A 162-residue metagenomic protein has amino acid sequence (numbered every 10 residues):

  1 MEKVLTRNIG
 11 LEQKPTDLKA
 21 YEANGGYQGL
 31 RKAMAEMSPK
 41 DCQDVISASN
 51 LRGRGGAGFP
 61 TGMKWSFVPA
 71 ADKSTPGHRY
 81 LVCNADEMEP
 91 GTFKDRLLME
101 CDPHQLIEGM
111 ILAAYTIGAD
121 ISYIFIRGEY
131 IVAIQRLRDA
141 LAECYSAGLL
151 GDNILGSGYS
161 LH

Functional and structural regions predicted by a protein language model:
M1-H162: Feature of Fe-S/electron-transfer and energy-metabolism proteins that preferentially highlights extended coupling
